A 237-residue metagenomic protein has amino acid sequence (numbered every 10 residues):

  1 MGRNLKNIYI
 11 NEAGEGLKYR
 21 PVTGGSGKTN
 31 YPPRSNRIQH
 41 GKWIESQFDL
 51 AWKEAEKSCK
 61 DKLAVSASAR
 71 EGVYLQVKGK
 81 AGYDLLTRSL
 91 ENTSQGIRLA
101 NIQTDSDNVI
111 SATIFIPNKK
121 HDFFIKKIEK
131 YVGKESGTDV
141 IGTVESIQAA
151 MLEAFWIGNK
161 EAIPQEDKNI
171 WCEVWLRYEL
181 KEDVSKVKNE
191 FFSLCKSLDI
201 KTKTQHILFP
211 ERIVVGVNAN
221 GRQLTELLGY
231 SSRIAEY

Functional and structural regions predicted by a protein language model:
M1-L194, S232-Y237: Autoinhibitory N-terminal propeptides
M151, F155, L198, I207-F209: Short linear interaction motifs
V184, L198-T202: Beta-strand-enriched, solvent-exposed domains that form extended recognition/catalytic surfaces
T204-V214, N218-Y237: Protease zymogen maturation seam
